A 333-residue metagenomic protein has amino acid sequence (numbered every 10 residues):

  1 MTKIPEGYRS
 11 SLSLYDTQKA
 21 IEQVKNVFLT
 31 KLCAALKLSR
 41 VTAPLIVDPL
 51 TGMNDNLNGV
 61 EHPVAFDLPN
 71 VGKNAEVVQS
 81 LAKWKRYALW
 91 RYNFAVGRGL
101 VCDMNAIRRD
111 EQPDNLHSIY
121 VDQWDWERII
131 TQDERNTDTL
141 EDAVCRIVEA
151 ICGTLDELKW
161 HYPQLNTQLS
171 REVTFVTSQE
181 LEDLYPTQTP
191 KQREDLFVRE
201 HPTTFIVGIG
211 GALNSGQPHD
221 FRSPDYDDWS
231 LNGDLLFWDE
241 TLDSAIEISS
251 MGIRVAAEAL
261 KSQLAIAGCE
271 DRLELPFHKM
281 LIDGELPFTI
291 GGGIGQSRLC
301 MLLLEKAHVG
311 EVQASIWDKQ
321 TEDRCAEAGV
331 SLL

Functional and structural regions predicted by a protein language model:
M1-H117, D125-I129: Class II aminoacyl-tRNA synthetase-like tRNA-binding/catalytic domains
D16-K19, Q23, V27, R135-D142 (+4 more regions): Generic recognition of stable, solvent-exposed alpha-helical segments in well-folded globular domains
I21-V24, F28-L32, V64-F66, V77 (+7 more regions): Generic structural hydrophobic/aromatic packing signal, biased to beta-strands
L32-R40, I147-L158, A307: A generic secondary-structure signal for well-formed alpha-helical elements
L45-P49, P163-S170, Q320-E322: A glycine-rich phosphate-binding loop feature that marks nucleotide/adenosyl-phosphate handling sites
R98-L100, V121-D125, H201-T203, D243-A245: Extracellular structured ligand-interaction cores
C102-Q188, Q192: Extended, charged alpha-beta segments that form solvent-exposed binding/catalytic grooves in nucleic-acid-handling
I107, T177-L333: A translation/RNA-centric and nucleic-acid-associated enzymatic feature enriched in Class II aminoacyl-tRNA synthetases
